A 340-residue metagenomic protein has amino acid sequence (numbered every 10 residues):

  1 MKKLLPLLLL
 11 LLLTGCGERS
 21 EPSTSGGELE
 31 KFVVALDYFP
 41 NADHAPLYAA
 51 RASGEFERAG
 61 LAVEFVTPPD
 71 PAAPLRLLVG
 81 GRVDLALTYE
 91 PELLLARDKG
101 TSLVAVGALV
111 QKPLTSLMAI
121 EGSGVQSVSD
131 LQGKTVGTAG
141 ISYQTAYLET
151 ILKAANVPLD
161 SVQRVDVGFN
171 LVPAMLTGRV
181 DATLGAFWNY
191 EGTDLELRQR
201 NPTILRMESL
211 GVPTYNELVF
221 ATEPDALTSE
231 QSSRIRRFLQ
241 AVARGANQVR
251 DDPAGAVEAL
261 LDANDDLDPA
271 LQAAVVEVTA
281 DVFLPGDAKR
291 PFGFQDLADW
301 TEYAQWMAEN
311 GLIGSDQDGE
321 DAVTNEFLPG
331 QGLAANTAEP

Functional and structural regions predicted by a protein language model:
L12-G15: C-terminal motif of bacterial Sec signal peptides marking the signal peptidase cleavage site
S23-G168, V172-T177, D181-N189, I204-M207 (+1 more regions): Short, glycine-/small- and polar/acidic-enriched structural segments that line small-molecule recognition paths
A52, L61, V79, V83 (+9 more regions): Sec-exported extracytoplasmic/periplasmic mature domains
A59, I141-Q163, R237-V275, D321-V323 (+1 more regions): Ligand-binding clefts/hinges and TM-proximal coupling segments of bilobed small-molecule sensing domains
P91, N170-P173, R179-D265: Pocket-lining segment of extracytoplasmic ligand-binding domains
L109-A119, R200-A226, L239, V278-V282 (+1 more regions): Periplasmic-binding protein-like
T228-N310: Secondary-structure end/capping motifs
W300-P340: Conserved C-terminal helix/tail region of periplasmic/extracytoplasmic solute-binding proteins
